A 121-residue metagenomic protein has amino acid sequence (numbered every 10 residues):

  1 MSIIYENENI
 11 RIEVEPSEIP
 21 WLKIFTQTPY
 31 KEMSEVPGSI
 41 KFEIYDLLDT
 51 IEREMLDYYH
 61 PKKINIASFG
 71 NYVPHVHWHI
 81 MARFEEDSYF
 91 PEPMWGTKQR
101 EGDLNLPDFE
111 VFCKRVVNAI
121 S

Functional and structural regions predicted by a protein language model:
M1-S121: HIT superfamily nucleotide-processing domains
